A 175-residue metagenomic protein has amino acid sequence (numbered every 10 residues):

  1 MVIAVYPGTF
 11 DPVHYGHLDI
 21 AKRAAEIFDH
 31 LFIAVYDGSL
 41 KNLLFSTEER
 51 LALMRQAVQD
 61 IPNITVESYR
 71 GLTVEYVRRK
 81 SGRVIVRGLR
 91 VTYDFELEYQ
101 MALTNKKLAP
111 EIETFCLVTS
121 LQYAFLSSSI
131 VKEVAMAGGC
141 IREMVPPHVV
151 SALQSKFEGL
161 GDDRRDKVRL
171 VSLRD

Functional and structural regions predicted by a protein language model:
M1-D175: Nucleotidyltransferase catalytic core that binds NTPs
